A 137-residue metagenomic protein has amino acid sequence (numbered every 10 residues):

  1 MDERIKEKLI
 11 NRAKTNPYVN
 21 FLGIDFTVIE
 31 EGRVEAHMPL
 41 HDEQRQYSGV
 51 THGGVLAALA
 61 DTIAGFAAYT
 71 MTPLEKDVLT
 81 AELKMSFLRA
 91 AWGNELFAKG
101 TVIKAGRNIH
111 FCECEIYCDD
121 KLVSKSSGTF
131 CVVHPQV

Functional and structural regions predicted by a protein language model:
M1-V137: Terminal targeting signals and extreme-terminal segments of soluble enzymes
